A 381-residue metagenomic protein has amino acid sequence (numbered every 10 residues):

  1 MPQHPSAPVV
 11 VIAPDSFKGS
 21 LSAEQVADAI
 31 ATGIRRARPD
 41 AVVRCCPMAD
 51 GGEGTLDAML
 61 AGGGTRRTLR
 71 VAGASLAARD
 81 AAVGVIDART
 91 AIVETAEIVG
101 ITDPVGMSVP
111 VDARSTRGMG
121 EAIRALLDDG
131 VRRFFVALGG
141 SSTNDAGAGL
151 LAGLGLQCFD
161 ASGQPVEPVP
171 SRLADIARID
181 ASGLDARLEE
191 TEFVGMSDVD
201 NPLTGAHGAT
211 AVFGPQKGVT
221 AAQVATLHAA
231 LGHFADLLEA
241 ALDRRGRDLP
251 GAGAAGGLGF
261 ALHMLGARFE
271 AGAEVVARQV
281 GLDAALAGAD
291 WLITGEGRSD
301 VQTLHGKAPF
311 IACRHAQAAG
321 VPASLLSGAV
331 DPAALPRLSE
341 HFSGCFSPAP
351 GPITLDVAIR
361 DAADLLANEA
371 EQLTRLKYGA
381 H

Functional and structural regions predicted by a protein language model:
P2-L138, S142-H381: N-terminal loops that bind phosphate or other acidic moieties and the adjacent beta-alpha structural core
